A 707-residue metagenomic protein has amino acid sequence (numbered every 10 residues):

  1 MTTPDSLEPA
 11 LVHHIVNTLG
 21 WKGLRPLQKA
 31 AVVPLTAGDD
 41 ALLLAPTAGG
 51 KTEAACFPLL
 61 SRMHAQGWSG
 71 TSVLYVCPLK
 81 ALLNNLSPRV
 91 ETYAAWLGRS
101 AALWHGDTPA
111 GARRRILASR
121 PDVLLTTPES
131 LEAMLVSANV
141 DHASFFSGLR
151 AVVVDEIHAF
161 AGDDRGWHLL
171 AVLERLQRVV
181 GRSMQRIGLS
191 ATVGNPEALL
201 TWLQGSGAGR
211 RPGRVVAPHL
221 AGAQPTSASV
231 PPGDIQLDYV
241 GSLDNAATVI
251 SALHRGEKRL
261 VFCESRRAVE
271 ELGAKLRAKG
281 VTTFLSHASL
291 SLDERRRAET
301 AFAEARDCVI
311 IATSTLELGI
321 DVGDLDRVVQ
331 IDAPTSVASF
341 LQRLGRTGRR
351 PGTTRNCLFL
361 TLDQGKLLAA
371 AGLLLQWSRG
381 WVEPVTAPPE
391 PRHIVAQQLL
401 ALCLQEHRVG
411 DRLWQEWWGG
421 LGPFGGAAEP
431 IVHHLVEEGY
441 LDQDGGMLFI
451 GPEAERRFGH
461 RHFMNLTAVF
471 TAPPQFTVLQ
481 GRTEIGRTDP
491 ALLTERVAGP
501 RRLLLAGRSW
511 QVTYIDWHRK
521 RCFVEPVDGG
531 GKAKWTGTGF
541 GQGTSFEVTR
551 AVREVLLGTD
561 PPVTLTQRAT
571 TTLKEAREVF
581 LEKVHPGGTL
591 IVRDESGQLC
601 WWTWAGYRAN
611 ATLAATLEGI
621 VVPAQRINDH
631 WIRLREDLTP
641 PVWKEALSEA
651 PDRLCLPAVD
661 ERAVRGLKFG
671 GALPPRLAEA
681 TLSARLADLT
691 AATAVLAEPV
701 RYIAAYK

Functional and structural regions predicted by a protein language model:
T2-D5, P9-N17, P26-G49, A54-E132 (+2 more regions): Helicase motor core with emphasis on the C-terminal RecA-like subdomain
H13, P225-I235, R379, P391 (+4 more regions): Terminal, basic amphipathic appendages of nucleotide-handling enzymes
S130, R266-R267, L316-E317, P334 (+8 more regions): Short, glycine-/Ser/Thr-/acidic-enriched flexible segments
N245-A246, A252, F302-A303, C308-T313 (+3 more regions): Phosphate-interacting basic helix/loop segments used at nucleotide- and nucleic-acid interfaces
T283, T300, L318, V337-S339 (+11 more regions): Long C-terminal interaction/binding lobes of large macromolecular proteins
E317-L318, D324-V329, T335, T347 (+1 more regions): Gly/lys/ser-thr-rich phosphate-binding loops in alpha/beta enzymes that coordinate phosphoanhydride or phosphate groups
V382-S509, Y514-I515, D594-R608, I620-N628: C-terminal accessory/connector segments of nucleic-acid motor ATPases
A569-D637: C-terminal accessory regions
